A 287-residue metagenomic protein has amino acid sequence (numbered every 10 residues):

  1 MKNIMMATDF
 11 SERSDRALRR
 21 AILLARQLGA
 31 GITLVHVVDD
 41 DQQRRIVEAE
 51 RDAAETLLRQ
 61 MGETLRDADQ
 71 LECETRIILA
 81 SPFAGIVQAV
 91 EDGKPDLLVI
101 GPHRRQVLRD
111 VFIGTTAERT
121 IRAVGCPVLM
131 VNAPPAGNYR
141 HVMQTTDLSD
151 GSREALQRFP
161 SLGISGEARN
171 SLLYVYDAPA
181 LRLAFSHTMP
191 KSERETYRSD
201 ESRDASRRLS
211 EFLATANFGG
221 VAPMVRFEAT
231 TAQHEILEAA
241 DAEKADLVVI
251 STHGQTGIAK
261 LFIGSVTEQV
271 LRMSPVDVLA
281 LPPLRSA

Functional and structural regions predicted by a protein language model:
M1-R51, G137-E195, S199, G220-A222 (+1 more regions): Small/aliphatic-rich secondary-structure junction motif
N3, Q27, V87-N138, E238-A287: Gly/Ser-rich helix-loop-strand patches that form or flank binding pockets for ribonucleotide-derived cofactors
R13, R20, D41, A49-T56 (+4 more regions): Structural beta-alpha unit
L18, E48-R59, S199-S210: Short, surface-exposed alpha-helical segments at coil->helix boundaries
I22, E63, E118, Q157-P160 (+3 more regions): Active-site phosphate/pyrophosphate- and oxyanion-stabilizing loops and adjacent acidic/basic residues in soluble
T33-V35, E74-I78, L129, S171-L173 (+2 more regions): General small-molecule cofactor/ligand-binding pocket signal
R45, V111, A155, R182-S186 (+2 more regions): Short, well-ordered secondary-structure micro-motifs
